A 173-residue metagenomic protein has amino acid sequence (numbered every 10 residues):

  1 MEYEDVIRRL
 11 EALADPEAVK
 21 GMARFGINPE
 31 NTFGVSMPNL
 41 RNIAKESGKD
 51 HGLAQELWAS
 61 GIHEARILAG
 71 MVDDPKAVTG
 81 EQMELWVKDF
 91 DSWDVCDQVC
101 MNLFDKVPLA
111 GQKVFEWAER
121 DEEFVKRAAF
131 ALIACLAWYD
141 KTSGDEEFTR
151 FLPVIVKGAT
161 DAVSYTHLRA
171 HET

Functional and structural regions predicted by a protein language model:
M1-S60: N-terminal alpha-helical scaffold/docking segments in eukaryotic complex subunits
G48-E56, A77-L85, P108-E116, T142-V156: Amphipathic alpha-helical scaffolding segments comprising HEAT/armadillo-like alpha-solenoid repeats
A59-S60, D89-F90, E119-D121, T160-S164: Short coil turns that connect the paired helices of HEAT/ARM alpha-solenoid repeats
R66, C96-D97, K126: Residue-level detector of extended alpha-helical repeat arrays and alpha-solenoid scaffolds
G70, C100-M101, F130: Hydrophobic core positions within HEAT/HEAT-like alpha-solenoid repeats
R127-I133: HEAT-repeat alpha-solenoid elements in large eukaryotic scaffold proteins
T166-H167, H171-T173: Conserved small/polar residues in nucleotide/adenosyl-binding loops
